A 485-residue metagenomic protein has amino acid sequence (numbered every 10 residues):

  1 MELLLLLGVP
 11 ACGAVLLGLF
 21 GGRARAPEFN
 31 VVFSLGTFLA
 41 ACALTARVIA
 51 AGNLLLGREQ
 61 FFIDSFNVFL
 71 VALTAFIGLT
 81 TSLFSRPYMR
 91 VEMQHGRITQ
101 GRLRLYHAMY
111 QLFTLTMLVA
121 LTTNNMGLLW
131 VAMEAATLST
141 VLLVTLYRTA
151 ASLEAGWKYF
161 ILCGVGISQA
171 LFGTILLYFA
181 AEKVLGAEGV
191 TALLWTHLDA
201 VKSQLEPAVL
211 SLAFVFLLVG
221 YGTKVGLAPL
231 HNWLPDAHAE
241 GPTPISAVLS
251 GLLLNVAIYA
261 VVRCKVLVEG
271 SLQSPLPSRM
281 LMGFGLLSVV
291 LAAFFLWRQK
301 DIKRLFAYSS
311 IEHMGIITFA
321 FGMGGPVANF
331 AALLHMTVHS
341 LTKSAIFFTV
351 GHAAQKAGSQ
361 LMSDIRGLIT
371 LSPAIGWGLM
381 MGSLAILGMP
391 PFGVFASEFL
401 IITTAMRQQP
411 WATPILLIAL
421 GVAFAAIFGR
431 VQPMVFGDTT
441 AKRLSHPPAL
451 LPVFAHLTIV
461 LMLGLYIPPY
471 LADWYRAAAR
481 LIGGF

Functional and structural regions predicted by a protein language model:
M1-L5, C12-A108, D199, R476 (+1 more regions): Transmembrane helix-loop-helix hairpins at membrane boundaries of multipass inner-membrane proteins
L3, R104-H107, V248-L254, A449-V453: Select subsegments of transmembrane alpha-helices in polytopic membrane proteins, especially boundary-proximal
L6-L7, A24, V225, H231 (+3 more regions): Hydrophobic alpha-helical transmembrane segments of integral membrane proteins, especially lipid-exposed positions
A24-S34, E154-G166, S372-G376, P447-A455: Alpha-helical transmembrane segments and their helix-start/interface "positive-inside/aromatic belt" motifs in integral
V32-C42, C163-I175, A455-P469: Hydrophobic alpha-helical membrane-insertion segments
T80-M89, L115-G127, V141-F399, T403-P433 (+1 more regions): Hydrophobic transmembrane alpha-helices and their helix-loop junctions in integral membrane proteins
K183, A187-T191, G241, S372-I375 (+1 more regions): Cytoplasmic/organellar membrane-interface segments at the starts of transmembrane helices in multi-pass inner-membrane
